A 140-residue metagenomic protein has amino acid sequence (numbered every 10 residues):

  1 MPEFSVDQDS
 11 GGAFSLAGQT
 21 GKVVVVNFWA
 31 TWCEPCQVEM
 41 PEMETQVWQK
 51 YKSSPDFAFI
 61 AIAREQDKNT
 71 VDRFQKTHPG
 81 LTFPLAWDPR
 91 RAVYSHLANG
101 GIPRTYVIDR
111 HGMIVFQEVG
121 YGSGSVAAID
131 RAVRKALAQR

Functional and structural regions predicted by a protein language model:
M1, Q19-G21, S54-F57, G80: Extracytoplasmic
M1-A17: N-terminal "domain-start" segment that seeds a small globular fold
D9-G11, T31, R64-D67, D88-R90 (+2 more regions): Solvent-exposed coil/turn segments that connect beta secondary-structure elements in extracytoplasmic/periplasmic
F14-Q37: Short active-site neighborhood of thiol/selenol oxidoreductases, capturing the structured segment around
G21-K22, F74-T82, W87-A136: Thiol/disulfide oxidoreductase modules built on the thioredoxin-like
V25-N27, A61, V107: Hydrophobic beta-strand core positions in alpha/beta domains
Q37-H78, P89-S95: Structural microenvironment flanking redox-active thiols in thiol-disulfide oxidoreductases
Q139-R140: Non-globular targeting/processing and membrane-anchoring segments
